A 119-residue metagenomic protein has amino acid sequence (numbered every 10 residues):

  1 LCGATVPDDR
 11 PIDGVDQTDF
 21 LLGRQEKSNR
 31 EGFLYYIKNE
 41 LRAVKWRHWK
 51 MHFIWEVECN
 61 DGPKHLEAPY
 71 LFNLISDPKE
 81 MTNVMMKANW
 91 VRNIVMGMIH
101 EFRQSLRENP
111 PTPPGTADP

Functional and structural regions predicted by a protein language model:
L1-W46: Polar, surface-exposed loop/tail segments that function as active-site lids or cofactor/substrate-recognition elements
C2-D16, G62-K64, P69, M86-N89: A short beta-strand-to-alpha-helix junction
F33-Y36, W46, M51, W55-E58 (+2 more regions): Long, internal low-complexity/basic segments
